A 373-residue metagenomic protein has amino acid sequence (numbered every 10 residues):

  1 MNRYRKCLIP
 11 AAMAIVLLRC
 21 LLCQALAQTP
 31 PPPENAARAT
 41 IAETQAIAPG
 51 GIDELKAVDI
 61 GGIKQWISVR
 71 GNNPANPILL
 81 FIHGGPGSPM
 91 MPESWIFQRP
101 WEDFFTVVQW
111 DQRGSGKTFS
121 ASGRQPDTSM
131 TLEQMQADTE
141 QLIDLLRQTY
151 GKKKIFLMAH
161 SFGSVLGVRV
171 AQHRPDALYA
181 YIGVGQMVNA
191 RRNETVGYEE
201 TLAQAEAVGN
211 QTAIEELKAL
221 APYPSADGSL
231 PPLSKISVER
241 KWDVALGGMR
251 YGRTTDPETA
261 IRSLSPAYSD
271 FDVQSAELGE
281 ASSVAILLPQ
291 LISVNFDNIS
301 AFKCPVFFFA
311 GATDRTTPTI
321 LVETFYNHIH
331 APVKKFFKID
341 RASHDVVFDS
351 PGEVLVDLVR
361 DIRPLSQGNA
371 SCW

Functional and structural regions predicted by a protein language model:
N76, G85-E93, G116: Short substrate-entry loop that stabilizes the transition state in hydrolases
M91-P92, G114-M130: Glycine-rich "HGGG/HGxG" loop immediately N-terminal to the catalytic nucleophile of the alpha/beta-hydrolase
E93-V108: Short amphipathic alpha-helix adjacent to the substrate-entry channel of hydrolases
Q134-K154: Conserved acidic catalytic loop of the alpha/beta-hydrolase fold
K153-R192: Conserved hydrolase catalytic core segment
V196, L202-D297, C304: Alpha/beta-hydrolase
F302, F308-A310: Short beta-strand/loop motif that positions the catalytic acidic residue of the alpha/beta-hydrolase fold
A342-P351: Catalytic histidine-centered segment of alpha/beta-hydrolase-like enzymes
